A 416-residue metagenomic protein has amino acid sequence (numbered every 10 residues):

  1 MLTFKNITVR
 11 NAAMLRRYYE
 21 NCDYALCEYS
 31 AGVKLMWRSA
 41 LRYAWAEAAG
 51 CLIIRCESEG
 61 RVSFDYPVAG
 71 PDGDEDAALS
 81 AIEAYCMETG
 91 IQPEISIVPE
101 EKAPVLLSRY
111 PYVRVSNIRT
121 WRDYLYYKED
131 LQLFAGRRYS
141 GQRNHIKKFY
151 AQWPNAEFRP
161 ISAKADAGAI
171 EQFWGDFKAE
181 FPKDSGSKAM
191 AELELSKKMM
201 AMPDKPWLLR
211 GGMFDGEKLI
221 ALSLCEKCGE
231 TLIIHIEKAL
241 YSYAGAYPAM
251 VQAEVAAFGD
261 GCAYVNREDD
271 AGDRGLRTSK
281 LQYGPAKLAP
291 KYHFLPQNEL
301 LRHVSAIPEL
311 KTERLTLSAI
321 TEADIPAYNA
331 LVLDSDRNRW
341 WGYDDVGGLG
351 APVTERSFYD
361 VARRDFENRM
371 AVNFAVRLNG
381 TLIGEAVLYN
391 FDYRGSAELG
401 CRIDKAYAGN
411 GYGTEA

Functional and structural regions predicted by a protein language model:
R17, E28-K102, F214-Y243, L388-R394: Conserved donor-binding loop and adjoining core beta-sheet/short helix segment in diverse acyl/aminoacyl transferases
A44, R210-G211, F374: Hydrophobic beta-strand residues of extracellular immunoglobulin-like
G73-A84, S242-A257, R402-I403, G409-A416: Conserved acetyl-CoA-binding loop-helix of GNAT-fold acetyltransferases
K102-N117, A271-L288, T414: Conserved active-site alpha-helix within GNAT-family acetyltransferase domains
P111-G186: Acyltransferase donor/substrate-recognition loop-hinge adjacent to the catalytic core
S116-Y124, A286-L300: Conserved catalytic-core motifs of GNAT/GCN5-like acyltransferases
S162-S185, A189-L195, M200, D204 (+1 more regions): GNAT-family acyltransferases
W207-L295: Aromatic (often tryptophan-rich) hydrophobic motifs at membrane interfaces
